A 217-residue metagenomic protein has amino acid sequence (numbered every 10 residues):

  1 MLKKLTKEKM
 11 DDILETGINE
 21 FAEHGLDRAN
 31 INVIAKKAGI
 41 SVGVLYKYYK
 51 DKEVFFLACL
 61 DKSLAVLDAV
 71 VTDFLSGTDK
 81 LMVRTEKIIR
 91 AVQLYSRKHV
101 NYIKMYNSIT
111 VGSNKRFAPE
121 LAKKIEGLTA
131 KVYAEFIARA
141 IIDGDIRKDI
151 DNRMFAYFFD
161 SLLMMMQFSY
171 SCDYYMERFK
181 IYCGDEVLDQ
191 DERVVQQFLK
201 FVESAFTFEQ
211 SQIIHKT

Functional and structural regions predicted by a protein language model:
K9-I18, I34, C59-S63, L67 (+1 more regions): Generic hydrophobic, amphipathic alpha-helix propensity
D12, E20-V54, A58: Helix-turn-helix
E23-D27, T78, H99, D143: Short coil/turn segments at alpha/beta junctions that flank glycine-rich nucleotide-binding fingerprints
A58, T72-N101, N152-F159, E192: Hydrophobic alpha-helical connector segments
A65-D68, T72, R116-D145, R153-Y157 (+1 more regions): Amphipathic alpha-helical packing segments from all-alpha helical-bundle domains
Q93-V132, M154-A156, G184-L188: Short secondary-structure transition hinges
L94, A130-D143, S161-T217: C-terminal peripheral helix-coil segments that are non-catalytic and often amphipathic
K104-Y106, P119, D149, Y175 (+2 more regions): Short, hydrophobic secondary-structure boundary micro-motifs
